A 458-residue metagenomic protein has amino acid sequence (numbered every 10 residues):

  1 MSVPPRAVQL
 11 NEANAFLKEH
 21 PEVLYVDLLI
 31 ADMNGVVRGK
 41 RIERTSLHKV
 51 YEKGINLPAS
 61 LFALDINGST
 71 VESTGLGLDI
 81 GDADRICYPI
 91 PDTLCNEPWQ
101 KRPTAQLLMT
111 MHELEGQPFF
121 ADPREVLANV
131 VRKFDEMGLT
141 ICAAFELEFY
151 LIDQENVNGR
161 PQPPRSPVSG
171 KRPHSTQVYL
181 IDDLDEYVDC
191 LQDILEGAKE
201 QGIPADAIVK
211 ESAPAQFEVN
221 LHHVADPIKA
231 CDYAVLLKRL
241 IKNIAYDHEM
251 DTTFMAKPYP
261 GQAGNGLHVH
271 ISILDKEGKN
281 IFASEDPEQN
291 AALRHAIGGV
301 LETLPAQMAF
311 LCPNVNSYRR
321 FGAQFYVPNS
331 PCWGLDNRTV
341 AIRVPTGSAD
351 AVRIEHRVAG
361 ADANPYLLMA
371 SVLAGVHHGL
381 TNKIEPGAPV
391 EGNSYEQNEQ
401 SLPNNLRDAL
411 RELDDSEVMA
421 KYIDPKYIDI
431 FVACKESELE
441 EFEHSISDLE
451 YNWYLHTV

Functional and structural regions predicted by a protein language model:
M1-K210, K229-Y233, N398-V458: ATP/Mg2+-dependent ligation/transfer catalytic cores
S2-V3, V8-N11, L240-N243, M250-D251 (+2 more regions): Catalytic-core signal marking the mid-to-C-terminal active-site face
M33-R38, E115-G116, L151, A215 (+6 more regions): Flexible loop/turn segments at secondary-structure boundaries
R102-T104, A144, S212-P214, G264-H268 (+1 more regions): Short, solvent-exposed loop/turn segments at the edges of secondary structure
L107-E113, F217-V224, I271, H356: Short, hydrophobic beta-strand segments
K133-C142, E196-P204, L237-T253, K276-G278 (+2 more regions): Secondary-structure boundary elements
E148-Q162, K210-H222, M255-E277: Histidine-centered divalent-metal-coordination microenvironment in nucleic-acid enzymes
D182-C190, A207-A213, D226-L237, I241 (+3 more regions): Short, contiguous, pocket-lining structural segments that sit at or immediately flank catalytic/ligand-binding sites
